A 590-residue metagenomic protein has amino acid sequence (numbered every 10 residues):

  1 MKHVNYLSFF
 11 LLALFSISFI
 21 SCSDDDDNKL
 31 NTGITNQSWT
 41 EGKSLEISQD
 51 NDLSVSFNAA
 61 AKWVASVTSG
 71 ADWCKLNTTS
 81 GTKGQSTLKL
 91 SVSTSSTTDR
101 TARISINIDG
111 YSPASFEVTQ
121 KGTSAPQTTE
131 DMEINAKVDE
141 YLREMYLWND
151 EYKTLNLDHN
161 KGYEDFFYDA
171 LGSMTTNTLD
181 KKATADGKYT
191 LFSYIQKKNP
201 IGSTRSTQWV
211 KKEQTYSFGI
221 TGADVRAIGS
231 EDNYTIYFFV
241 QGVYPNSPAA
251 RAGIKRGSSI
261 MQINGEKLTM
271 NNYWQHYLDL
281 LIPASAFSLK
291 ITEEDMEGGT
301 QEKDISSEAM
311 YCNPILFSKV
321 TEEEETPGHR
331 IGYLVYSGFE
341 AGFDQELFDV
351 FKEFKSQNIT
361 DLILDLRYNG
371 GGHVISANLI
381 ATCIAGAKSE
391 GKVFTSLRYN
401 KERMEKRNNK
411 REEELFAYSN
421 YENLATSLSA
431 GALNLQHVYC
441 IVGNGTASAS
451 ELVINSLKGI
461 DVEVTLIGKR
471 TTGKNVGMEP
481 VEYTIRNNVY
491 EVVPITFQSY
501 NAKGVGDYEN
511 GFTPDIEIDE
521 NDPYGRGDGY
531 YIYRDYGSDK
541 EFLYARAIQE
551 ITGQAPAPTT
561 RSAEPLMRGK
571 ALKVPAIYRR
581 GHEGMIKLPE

Functional and structural regions predicted by a protein language model:
H3-Y6, L12-T40, Y111-M132, E293: Bacterial Sec-dependent N-terminal signal peptides
T35-V67: Solvent-exposed, low-complexity, repeat-rich "mucin-like" stalks and linkers
S48-V55, S95-R103: Short, solvent-exposed loop/turn segments enriched in Ser/Thr/Gly
N58-T87: Surface-exposed binding patches on compact interaction domains or structured appendages
L88, T98-G110: A short beta-strand micro-motif common to beta-rich folds, especially ectodomain repeats
S93, S105-Y111, E294: Beta-strand-rich extracellular modules
A125-D361, G370, S376, C383-G386 (+1 more regions): Flexible, low-complexity junctional segments that flank or bridge functional domains
H329-L334, G338-D349, F354-D361, G370-E590: C-terminal "post-core" interaction segments
